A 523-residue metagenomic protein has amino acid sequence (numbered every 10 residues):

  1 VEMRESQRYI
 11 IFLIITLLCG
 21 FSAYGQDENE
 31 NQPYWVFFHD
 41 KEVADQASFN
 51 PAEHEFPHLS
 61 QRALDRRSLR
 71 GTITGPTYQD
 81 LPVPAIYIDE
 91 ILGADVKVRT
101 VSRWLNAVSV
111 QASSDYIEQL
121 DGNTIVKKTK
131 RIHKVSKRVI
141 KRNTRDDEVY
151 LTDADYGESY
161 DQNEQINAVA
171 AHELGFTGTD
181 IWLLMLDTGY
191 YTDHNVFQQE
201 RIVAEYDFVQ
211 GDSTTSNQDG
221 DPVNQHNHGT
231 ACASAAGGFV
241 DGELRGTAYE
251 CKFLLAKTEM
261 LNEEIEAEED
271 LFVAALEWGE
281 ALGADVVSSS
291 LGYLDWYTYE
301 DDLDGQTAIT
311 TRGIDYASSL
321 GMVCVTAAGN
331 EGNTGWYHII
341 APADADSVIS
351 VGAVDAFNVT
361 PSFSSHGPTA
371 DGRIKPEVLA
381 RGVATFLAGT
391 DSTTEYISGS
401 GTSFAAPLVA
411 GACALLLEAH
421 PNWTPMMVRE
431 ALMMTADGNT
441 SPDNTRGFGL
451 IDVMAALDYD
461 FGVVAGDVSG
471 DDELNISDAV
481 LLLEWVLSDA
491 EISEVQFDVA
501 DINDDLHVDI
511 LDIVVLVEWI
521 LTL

Functional and structural regions predicted by a protein language model:
I11-G20: Bacterial N-terminal signal peptides
Q26-D146: Inhibitory N-terminal propeptides of secreted protease zymogens
D27-N31, A47, S159, A170-E268 (+6 more regions): Subtilisin-like serine protease catalytic core
Q119-W182, H194-Q199: Protease zymogen maturation seam
H172, T177-T179, F239-G242, L255-S347 (+5 more regions): Substrate-binding/access-modulating region of protease and related hydrolase catalytic domains
D187, Y206-D207, I340-E418, N422 (+1 more regions): Extracellular S/T/G-rich loop segment that most often corresponds to the catalytic His/Ser-adjacent loop
S213-Q225, S392-F404, A500: Short pre-catalytic strand/loop immediately N-terminal to key active-site residues, enriched for Gly-Thr
D458-L523: Cellulosome-associated attachment modules in secreted, modular CAZymes
